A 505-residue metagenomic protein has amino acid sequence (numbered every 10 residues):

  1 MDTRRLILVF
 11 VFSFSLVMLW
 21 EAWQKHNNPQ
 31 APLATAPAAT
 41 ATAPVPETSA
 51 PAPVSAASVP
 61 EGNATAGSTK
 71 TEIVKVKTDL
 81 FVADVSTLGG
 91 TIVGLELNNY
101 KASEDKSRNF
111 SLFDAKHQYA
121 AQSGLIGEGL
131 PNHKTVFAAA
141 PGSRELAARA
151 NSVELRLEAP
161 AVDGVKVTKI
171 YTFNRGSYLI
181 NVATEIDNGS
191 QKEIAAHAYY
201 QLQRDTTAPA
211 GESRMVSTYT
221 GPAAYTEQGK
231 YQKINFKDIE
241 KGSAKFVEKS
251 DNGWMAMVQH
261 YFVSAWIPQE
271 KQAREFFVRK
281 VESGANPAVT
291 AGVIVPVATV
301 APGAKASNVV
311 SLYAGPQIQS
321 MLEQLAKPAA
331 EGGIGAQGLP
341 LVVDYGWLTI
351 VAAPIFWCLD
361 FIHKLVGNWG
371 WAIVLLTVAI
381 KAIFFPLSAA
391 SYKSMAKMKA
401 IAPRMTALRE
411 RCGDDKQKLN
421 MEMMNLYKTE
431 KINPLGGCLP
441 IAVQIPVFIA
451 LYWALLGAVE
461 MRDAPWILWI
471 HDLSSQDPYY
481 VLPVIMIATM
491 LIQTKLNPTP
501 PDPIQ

Functional and structural regions predicted by a protein language model:
M1-A382: Membrane-protein biogenesis/insertion across secretory and organellar systems
F12, L375-I383, V443, V481 (+1 more regions): Lipid-exposed faces of alpha-helical membrane segments in multi-pass integral membrane proteins
A22, V165, I186, G303 (+2 more regions): Membrane-interface amphipathic helices and adjacent TM-edge segments
K25-P32, K397, G457-M461, N497-P501: Perimembrane helix-loop junctions in membrane proteins
L348, A352, M398, R409-G413 (+2 more regions): Hydrophobic alpha-helical scaffolding
F356-G367, Y427-K431, L435, S474 (+1 more regions): Alpha-helical membrane-interface segments at transmembrane helix boundaries
K364, N368, I373, T377 (+2 more regions): Pore-lining and gate-forming transmembrane alpha-helices of multi-pass membrane transport proteins
A450-N497: Conserved catalytic motifs of ABC-family nucleotide-binding domains
